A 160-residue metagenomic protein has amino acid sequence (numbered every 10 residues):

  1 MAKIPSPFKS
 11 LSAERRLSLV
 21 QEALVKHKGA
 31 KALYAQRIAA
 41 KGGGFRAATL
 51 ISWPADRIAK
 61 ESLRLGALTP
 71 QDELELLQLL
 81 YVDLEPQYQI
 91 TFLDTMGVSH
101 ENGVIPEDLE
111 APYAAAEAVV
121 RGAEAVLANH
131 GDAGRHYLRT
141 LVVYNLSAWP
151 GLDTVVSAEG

Functional and structural regions predicted by a protein language model:
M1, N102-G103, E159: Intrinsic-disorder/low-complexity loop/linker signature
A2-R37: Charged, amphipathic alpha-helical stretches
G29-L146: Acidic, low-complexity, intrinsically disordered interaction modules
W149-G160: Short, charged, intrinsically disordered terminal tails
